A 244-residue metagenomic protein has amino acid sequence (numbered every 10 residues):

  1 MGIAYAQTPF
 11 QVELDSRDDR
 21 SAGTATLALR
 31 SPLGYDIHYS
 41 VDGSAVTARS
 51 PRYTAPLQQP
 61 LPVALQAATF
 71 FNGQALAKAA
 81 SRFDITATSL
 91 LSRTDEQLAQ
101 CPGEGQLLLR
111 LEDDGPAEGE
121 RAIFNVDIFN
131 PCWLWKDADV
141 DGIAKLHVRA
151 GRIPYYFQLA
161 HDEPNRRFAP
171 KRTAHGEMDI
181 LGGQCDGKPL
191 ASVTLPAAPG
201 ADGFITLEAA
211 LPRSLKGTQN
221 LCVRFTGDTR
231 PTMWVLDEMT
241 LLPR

Functional and structural regions predicted by a protein language model:
G2-L107, P154-L159: Short, compositionally stereotyped local motifs that mark structural "simplifiers"
L76-R244: Extracytoplasmic
